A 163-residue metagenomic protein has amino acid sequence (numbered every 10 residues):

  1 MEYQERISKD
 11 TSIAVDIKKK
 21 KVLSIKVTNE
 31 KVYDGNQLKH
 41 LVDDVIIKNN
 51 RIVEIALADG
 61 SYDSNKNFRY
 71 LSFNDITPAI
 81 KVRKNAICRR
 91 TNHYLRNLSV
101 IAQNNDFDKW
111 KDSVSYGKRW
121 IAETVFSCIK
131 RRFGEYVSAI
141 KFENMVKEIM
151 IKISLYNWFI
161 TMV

Functional and structural regions predicted by a protein language model:
M1-N74, C88, I153: Polybasic low-complexity intrinsically disordered regions
K21-V22, V53, P78-V82, T161: Proline-rich low-complexity regions
K31-D34, D43-I46, D75-T77, N97-V100 (+2 more regions): Short, low-complexity, polar/charged sequence segments that are solvent-exposed and flexible
D44-V45, I55-L57, N85-R89, K109-D112 (+2 more regions): Short C-terminal domain-edge/linker segments immediately following a structured domain
G60-K130: Helix-centered, glycine/charged polyanion-binding patches within enzymatic domains that contact phosphate-containing
D108-V163: Basic, amphipathic alpha-helical segments enriched in Lys/Arg and hydrophobic/aromatic residues
